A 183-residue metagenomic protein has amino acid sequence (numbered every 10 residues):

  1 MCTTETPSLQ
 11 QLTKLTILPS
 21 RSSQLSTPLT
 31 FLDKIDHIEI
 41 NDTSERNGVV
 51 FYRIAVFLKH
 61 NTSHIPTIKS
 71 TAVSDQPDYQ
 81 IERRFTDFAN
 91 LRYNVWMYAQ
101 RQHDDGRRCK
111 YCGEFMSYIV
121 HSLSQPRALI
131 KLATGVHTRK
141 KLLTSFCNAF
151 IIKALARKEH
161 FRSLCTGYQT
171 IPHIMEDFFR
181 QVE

Functional and structural regions predicted by a protein language model:
M1-E183: Intrinsically disordered, low-complexity regulatory regions
